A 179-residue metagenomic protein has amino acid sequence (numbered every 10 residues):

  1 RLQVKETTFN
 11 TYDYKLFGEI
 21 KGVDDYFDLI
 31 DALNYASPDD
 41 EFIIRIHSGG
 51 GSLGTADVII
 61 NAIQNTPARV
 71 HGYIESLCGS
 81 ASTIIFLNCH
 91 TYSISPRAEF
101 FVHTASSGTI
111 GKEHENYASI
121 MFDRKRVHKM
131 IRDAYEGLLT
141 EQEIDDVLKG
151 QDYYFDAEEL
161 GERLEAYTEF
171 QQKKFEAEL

Functional and structural regions predicted by a protein language model:
R1-K5, F175-L179: C-terminal accessory extensions appended to soluble enzyme cores
Q3-K112: Cleft-lining beta-strand/loop regions that shape enzyme active-site pockets
F42, V70, T109-E178: Charged, glycine-interspersed solvent-exposed loop segments at helix/strand-loop junctions that cap or gate access
